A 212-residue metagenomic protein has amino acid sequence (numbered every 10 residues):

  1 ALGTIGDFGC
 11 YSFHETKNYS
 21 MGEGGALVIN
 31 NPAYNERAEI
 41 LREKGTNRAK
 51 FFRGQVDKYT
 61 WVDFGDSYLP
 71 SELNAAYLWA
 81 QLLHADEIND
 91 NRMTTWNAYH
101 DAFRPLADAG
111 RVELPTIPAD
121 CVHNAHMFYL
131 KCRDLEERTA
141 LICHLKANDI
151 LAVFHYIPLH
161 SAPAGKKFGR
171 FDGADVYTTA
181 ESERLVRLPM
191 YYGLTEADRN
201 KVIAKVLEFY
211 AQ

Functional and structural regions predicted by a protein language model:
A1-M21, K50, D57-V62, E113: Conserved active-site segment immediately N-terminal to the catalytic lysine that forms the internal aldimine
I5-F8, G24-L27, N47, S67 (+1 more regions): Gly/Ser/Thr-rich beta-alpha loop segments that engage phosphate groups in nucleotides
I5-G6, M21-G22, N124, E181-S182: Residue-level preference for short coil/turn positions at secondary-structure junctions
Y11-S12, G25-N30, W79: Short beta-strand-to-turn element immediately C-terminal to the catalytic PLP-Schiff-base lysine in fold type I
M21, V28-I29, E36: Adenylate-forming AMP-binding core of the ANL superfamily, especially NRPS adenylation
P32-Q212: PLP-dependent aminotransferase class I/II
